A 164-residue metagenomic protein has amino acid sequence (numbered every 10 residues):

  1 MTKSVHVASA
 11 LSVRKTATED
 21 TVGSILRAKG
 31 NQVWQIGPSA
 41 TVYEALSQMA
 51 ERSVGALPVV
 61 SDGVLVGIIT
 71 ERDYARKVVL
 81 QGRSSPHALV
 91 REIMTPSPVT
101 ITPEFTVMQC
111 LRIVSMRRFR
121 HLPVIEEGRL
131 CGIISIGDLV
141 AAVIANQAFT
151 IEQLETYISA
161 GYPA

Functional and structural regions predicted by a protein language model:
M1-A164: Tandem CBS (Cystathionine beta-synthase) repeat/Bateman regulatory domains
